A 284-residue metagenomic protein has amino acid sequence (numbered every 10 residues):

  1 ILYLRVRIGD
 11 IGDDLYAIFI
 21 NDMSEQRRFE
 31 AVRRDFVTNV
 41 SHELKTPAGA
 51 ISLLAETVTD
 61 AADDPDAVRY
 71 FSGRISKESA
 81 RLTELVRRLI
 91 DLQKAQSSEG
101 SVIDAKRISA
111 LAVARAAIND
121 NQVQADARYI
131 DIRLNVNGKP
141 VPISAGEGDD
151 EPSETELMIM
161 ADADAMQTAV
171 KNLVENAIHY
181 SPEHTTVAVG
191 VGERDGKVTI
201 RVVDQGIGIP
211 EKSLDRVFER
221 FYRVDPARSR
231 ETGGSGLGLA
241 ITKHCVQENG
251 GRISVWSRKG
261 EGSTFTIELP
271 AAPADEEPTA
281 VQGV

Functional and structural regions predicted by a protein language model:
K77-L82: Short alpha-helical segment of the dimerization/phosphotransfer core of two-component systems
S97-I103, I143-G146, E154-A161: Conserved micro-motifs of the catalytic ATP-binding
Q124-P152: Short conserved segments within the C-terminal catalytic ATPase subdomain
A177-I178: Short helix-loop "hinge" at the ATP-lid/N-box region of the Bergerat-fold HATPase_c
H184-G196: Short beta-strand/loop element within the Bergerat-fold HATPase_c
I209-F221, V281-G283: Short conserved segment of the HATPase_c
G250-G251: Conserved glycine-rich
